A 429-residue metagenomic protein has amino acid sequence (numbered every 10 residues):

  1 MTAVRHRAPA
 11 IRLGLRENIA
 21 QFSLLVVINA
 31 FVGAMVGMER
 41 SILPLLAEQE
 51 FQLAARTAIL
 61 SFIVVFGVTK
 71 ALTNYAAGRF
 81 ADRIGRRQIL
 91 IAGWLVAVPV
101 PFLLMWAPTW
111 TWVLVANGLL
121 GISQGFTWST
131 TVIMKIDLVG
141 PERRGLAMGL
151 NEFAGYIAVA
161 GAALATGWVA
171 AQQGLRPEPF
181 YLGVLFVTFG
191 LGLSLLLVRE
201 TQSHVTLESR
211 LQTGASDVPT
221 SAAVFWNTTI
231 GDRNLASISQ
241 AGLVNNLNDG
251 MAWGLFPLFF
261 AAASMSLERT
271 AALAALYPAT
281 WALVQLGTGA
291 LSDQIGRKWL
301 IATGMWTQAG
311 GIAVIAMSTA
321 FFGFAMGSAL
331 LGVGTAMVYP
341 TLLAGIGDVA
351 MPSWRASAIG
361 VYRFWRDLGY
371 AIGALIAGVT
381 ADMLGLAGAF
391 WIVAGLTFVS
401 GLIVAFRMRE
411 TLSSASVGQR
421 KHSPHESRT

Functional and structural regions predicted by a protein language model:
T2-I19, Q202-I238, H422-T429: Juxtamembrane intracellular "pre-TM" segments in multi-pass secondary transporters
R16-G67, A236-S237, A241, N245-A263: Helix-loop boundary and gating motifs at the non-cytosolic
L25, T111-N117, S237-I238, F322-S328: Short hydrophobic/alpha-helical segments at membrane-entry points of transmembrane helices in Major Facilitator
G67-Y75, A160, P278-L286, Y370-A371: Residue-level signature of mid-helix packing/kink "hotspots" within the transmembrane helices of 12-pass Major
T73-G85, V284-G296, A381: Helix-to-loop junctions at the C-terminal end of transmembrane segments in multipass secondary transporters
Q88-F102, W299-V314: Structural signature of the two symmetry-related core transmembrane helices
G118-Y156, A344-G345: Cytoplasmic helix-loop-helix junction between adjacent transmembrane helices in 12-TM secondary transporters
E178-L195, F390-F406: Symmetry-related core transmembrane helices of the 12-TM Major Facilitator Superfamily/SLC fold
